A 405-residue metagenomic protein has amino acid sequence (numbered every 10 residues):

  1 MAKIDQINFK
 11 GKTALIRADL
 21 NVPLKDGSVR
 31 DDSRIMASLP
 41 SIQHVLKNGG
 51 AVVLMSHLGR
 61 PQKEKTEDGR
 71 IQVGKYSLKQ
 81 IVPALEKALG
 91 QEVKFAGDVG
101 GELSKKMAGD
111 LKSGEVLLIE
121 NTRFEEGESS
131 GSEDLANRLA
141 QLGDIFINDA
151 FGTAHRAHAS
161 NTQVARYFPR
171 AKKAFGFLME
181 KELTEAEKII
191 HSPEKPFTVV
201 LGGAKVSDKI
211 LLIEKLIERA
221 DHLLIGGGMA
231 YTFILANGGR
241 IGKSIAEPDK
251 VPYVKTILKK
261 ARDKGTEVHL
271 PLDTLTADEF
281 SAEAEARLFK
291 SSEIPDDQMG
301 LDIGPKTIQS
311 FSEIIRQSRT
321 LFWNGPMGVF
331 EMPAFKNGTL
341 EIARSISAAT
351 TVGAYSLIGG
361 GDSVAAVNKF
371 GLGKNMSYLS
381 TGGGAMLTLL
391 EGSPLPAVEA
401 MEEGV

Functional and structural regions predicted by a protein language model:
M1-V405: Active-site loop-to-helix "anion-binding N-cap" substructures in soluble metabolic enzymes
